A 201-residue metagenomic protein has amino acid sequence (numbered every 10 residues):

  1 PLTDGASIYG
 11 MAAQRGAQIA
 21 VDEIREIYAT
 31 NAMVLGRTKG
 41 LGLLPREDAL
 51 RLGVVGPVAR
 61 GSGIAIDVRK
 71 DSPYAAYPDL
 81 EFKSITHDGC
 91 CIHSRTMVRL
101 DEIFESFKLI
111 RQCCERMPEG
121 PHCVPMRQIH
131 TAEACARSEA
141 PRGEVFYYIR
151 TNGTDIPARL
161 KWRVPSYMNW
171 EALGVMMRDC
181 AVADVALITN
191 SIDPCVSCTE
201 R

Functional and structural regions predicted by a protein language model:
P1-R201: Active-site bordering "gate/hinge" segments that shape substrate access to catalytic or cofactor-binding pockets
